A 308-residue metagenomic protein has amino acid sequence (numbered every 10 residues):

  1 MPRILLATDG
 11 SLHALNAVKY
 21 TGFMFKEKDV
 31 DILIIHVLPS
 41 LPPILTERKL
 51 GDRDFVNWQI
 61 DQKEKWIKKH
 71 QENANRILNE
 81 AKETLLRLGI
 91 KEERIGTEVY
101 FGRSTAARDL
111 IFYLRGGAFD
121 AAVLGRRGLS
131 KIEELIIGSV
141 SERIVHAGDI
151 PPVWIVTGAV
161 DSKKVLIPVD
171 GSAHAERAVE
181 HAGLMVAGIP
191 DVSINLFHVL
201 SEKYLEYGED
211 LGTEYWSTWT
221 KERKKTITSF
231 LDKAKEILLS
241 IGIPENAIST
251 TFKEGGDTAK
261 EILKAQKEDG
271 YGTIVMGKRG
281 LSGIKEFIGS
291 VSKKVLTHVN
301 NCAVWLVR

Functional and structural regions predicted by a protein language model:
M1-K63, K163-T220, E236-I243, A247-S249: Small/aliphatic-rich secondary-structure junction motif
R3, H13, F23, E27 (+2 more regions): Gly/Ser-rich helix-loop-strand patches that form or flank binding pockets for ribonucleotide-derived cofactors
A7, Y100, G125, P168 (+2 more regions): Active-site-adjacent beta-strand anchor residues
H13, W66-I77, H174, W219-F230: Soluble or luminal CAZymes and related metallo-dependent hydrolases
L33-I35, G96-Y100, W154, N195-F197 (+2 more regions): General small-molecule cofactor/ligand-binding pocket signal
P42, K68, E72-A122, E236-I274: Structural beta-alpha unit
I77-L78, I95, I144, V179 (+3 more regions): Fold-core signature of tandem repeat domains
